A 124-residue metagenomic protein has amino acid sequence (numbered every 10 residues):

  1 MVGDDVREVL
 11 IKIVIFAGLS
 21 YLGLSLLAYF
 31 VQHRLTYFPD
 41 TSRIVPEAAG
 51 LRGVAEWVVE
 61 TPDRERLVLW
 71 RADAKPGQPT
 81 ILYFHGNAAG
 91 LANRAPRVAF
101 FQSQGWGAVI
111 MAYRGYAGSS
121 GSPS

Functional and structural regions predicted by a protein language model:
M1-R7: N-terminal Lys/Arg-rich, disordered targeting/topogenic segments
V2, A49-R52, P76: Feature targets compositionally biased, intrinsically disordered low-complexity regions with long contiguous runs
D5, R52-A55, V109, P123: Compositionally biased, intrinsically disordered low-complexity regions
I13-E60: An N-terminal hydrophobic leader/cap segment in hydrolases
T61-S124: Membrane-embedded segments
